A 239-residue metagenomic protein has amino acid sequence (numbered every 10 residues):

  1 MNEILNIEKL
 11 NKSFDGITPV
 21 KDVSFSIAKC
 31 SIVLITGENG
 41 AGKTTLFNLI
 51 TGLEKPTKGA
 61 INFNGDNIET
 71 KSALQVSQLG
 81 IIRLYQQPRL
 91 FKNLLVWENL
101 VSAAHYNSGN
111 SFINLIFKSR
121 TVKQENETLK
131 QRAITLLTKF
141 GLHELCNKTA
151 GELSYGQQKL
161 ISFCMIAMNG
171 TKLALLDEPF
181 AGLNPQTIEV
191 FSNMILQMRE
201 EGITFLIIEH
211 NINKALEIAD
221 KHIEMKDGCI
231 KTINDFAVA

Functional and structural regions predicted by a protein language model:
T36-E38: The feature captures the beta-strand-to-loop junction immediately N-terminal to the Walker
T51: Helix-to-loop junction immediately C-terminal to a conserved catalytic motif
G59-D66, Q78-L79: Conserved ABC transporter NBD signature motif
I113-L145, L196: Conserved ABC ATPase "signature" region
T149-L153: Conserved ABC ATPase signature
A174-E178: Catalytic Walker B motif of ABC-type/P-loop ATPase nucleotide-binding domains
